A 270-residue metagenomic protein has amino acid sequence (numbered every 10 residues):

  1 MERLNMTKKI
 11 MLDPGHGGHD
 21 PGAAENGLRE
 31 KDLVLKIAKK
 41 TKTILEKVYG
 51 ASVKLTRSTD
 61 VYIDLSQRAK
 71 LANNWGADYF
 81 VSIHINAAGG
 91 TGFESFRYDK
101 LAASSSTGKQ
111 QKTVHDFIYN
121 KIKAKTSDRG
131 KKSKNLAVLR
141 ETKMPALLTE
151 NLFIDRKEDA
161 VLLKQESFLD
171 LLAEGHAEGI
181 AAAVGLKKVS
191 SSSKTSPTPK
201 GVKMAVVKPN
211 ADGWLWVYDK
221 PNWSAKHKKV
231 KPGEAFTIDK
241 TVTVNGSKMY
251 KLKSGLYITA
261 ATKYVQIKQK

Functional and structural regions predicted by a protein language model:
E2-K9, D32, K36-S193: Active-site-proximal helix/loop segments of hydrolytic enzymes
T7-E25, V81: Catalytic-core environment of secreted peptidases
I10, F93, A146-L147, A205 (+2 more regions): A broad, low-specificity signal marking well-ordered, structured residues that form hydrophobic/aromatic
P14, R97, N151, D219 (+1 more regions): Pocket-edge structural micro-motifs
G18, F153-D155, L256-Y257: Acidic glycine-/aspartate-rich tracts in secreted/extracellular proteins
G22, T91, S105, D159 (+4 more regions): Short acidic, gly/pro-rich beta-turn/loop elements at beta-sheet edges and active-site/ligand-binding grooves
G22-K36: Glycine- and acidic-residue-enriched helix-capping/strand-helix junction motifs
K194-K251, Y257-K270: Beta-loop motif signature
